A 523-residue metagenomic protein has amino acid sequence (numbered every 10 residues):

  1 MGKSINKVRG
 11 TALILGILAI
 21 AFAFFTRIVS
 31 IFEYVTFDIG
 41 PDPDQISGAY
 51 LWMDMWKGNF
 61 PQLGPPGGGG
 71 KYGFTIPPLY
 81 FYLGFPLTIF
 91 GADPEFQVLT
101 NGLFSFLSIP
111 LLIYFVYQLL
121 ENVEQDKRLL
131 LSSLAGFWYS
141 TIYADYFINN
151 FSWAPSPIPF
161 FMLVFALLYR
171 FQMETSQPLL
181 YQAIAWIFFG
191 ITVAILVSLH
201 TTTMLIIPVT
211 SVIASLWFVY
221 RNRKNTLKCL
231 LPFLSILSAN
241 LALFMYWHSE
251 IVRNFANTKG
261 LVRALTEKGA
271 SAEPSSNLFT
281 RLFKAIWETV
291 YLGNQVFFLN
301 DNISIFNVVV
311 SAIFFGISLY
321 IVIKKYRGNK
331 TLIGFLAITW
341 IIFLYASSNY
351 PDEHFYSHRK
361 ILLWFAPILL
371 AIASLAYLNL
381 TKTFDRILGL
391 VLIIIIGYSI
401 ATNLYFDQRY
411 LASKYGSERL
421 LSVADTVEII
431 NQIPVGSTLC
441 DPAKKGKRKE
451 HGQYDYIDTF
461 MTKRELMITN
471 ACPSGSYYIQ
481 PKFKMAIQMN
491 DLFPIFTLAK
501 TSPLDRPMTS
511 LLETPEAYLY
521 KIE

Functional and structural regions predicted by a protein language model:
G16-I20, L129-L130, L375-D407, R419: Signature aromatic-anchored transmembrane alpha helix within multi-pass, membrane-resident enzymes that catalyze glycan
A21, L99-V123, L163, L167 (+1 more regions): Transmembrane-helix motifs of polytopic, lipid-linked glycan transferases
I28-E33, Q45-Y72, L79-Y82, I89 (+1 more regions): Extracytosolic helix-loop segments that constitute the early lumenal/periplasmic catalytic or substrate-binding loops
Y34-F37, G69, G389-Q432, D441-T462: Membrane-proximal, lumen/periplasm-facing interface regions of secretory-pathway glyco- and lipid-modifying enzymes
A49-D54, I207-R223, K228-F315: Transmembrane-lumen/periplasm boundary regions of multi-pass, lipid-linked membrane glycan transferases
P78-Y82, F90-I109, S133, F151 (+2 more regions): Loop-to-helix entry region of an early transmembrane alpha helix in multi-pass inner-membrane enzymes
A144-S156, T202: Short acidic/glycine- and proline-prone juxtamembrane loop motifs at membrane-interface regions of multi-pass membrane
L205, T331-T383: Hydrophobic/aromatic-rich transmembrane helices and adjacent perimembrane loops
